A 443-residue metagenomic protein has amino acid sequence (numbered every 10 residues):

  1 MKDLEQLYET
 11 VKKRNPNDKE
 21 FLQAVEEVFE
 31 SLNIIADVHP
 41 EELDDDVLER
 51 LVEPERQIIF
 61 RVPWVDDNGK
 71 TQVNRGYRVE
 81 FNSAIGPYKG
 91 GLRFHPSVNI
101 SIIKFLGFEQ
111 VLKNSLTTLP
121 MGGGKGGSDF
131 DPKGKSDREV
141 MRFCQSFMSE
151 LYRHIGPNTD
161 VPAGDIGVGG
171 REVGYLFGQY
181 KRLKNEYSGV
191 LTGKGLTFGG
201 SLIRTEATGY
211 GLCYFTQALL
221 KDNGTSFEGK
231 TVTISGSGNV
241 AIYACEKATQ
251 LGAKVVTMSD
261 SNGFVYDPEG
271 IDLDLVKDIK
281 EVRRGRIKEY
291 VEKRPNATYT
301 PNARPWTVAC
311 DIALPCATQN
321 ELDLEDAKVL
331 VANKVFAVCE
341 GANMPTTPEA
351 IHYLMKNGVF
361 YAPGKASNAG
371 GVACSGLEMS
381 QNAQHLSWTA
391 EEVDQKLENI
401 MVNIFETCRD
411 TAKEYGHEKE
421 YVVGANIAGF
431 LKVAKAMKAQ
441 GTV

Functional and structural regions predicted by a protein language model:
M1-L202, K432-G441: N-terminal ligand-binding/catalytic initiation module
K2-A24, L219, V331-V443: Adenosine-phosphate binding glycine-rich loop
Y8-E9, E26, N33, I100 (+14 more regions): Predominant activation on well-ordered alpha-helical scaffold segments within soluble catalytic domains
G69, D165-I166, R204-T208, T233-S237 (+2 more regions): Active-site nucleophile and cofactor-binding loops and adjacent substrate-binding regions of central metabolic enzymes
T159-A163, Y187-L191, I234, T257-D260 (+5 more regions): General beta-strand structural signal in soluble alpha/beta enzymes
G195, G200-T307: Glycine-rich phosphate/diphosphate-binding loop of Rossmann-like nucleotide-binding domains
T216-N223, A317, E321, A412: Structural motif corresponding to the C-terminal cap of alpha-helices
G263-Y361, A366: Rossmann-like adenosine-cofactor binding region
